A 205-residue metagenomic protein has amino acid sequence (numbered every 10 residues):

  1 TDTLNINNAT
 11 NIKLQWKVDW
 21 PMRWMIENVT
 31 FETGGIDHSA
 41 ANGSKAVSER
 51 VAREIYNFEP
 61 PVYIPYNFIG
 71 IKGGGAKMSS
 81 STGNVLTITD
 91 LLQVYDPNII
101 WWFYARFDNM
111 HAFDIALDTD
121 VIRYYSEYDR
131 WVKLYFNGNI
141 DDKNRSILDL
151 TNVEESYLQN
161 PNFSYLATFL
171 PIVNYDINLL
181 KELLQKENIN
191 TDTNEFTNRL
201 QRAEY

Functional and structural regions predicted by a protein language model:
T1-I88: Active-site cores that bind ATP or allylic diphosphates and position pyrophosphate for catalysis
A40-A41, K45, A52-Y56, N67-Y205: Catalytic adenosine-cofactor/nucleotide-binding cores of aminoacyl-tRNA synthetases and other
